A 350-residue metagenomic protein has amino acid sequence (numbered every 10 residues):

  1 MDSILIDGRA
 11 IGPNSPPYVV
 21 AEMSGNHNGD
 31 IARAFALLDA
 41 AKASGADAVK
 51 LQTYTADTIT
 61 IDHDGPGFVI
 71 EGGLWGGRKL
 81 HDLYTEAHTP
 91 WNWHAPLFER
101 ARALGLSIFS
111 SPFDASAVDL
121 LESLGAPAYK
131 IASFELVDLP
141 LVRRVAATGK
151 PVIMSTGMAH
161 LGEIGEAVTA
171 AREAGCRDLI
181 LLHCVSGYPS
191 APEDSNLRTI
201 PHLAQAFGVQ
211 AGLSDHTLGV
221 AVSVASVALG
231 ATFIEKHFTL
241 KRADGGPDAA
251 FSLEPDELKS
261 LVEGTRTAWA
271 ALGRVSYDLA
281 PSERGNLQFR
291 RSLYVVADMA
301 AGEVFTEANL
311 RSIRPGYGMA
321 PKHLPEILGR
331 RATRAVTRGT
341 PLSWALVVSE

Functional and structural regions predicted by a protein language model:
M1-E350: Catalytic cores and adjacent flexible loops of soluble metabolic enzymes that perform enolate/carbanion chemistry on
